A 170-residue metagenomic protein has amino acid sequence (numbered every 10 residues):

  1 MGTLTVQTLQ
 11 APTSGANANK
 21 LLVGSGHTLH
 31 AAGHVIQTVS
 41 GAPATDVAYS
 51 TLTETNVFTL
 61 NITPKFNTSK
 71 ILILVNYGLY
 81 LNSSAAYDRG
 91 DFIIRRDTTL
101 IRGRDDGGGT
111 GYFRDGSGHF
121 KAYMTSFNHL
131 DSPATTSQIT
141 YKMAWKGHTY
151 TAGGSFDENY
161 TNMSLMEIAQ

Functional and structural regions predicted by a protein language model:
T3-V47, Q170: Glycine-rich, low-complexity segments
G41-S50, T63-Q170: Terminal beta-strand-rich extracellular "head" domains that mediate receptor/glycan or other ligand binding
E54-N56: Short, solvent-exposed loop/turn segments enriched in Ser/Thr/Gly
F58-I62: Extended, low-complexity regulatory regions
